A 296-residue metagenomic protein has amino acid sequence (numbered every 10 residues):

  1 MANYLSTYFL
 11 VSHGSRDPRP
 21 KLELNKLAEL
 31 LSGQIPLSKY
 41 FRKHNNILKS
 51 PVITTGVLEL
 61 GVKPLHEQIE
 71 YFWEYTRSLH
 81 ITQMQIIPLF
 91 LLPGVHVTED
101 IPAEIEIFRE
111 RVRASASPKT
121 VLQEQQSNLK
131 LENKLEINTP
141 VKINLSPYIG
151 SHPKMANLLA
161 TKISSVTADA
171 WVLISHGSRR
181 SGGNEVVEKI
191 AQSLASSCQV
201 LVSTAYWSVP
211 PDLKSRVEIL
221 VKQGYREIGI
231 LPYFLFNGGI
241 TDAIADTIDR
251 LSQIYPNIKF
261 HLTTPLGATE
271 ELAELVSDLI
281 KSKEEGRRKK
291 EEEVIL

Functional and structural regions predicted by a protein language model:
M1-E284, V294-L296: Active-site-proximal alpha-helix that buttresses catalytic centers in soluble enzyme cores
R287-E291: Membrane-topology and secretion signals of cell-surface/extracellular proteins
